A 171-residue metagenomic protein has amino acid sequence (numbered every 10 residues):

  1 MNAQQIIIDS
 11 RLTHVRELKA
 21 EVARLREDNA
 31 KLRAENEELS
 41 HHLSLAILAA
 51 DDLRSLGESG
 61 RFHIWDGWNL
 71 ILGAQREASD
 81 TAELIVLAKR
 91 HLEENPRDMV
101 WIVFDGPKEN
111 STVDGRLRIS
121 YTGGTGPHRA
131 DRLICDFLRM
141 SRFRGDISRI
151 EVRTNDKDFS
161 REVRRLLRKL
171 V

Functional and structural regions predicted by a protein language model:
M1-Q5: Short, positively charged
I7, H14, E21-R24, D28-H42 (+1 more regions): Heptad-repeat coiled-coil/leucine-zipper oligomerization helices
I7-S10, E17, R24, L56 (+2 more regions): Nuclease catalytic cores that cleave nucleic-acid phosphodiester bonds, predominantly acidic two-metal-ion
H42, R54-S55: Acidic low-complexity interaction tracts
L43-L48, H91-E93: Short N-terminal helix-initiation segments at or just after the protein's N-terminus
L48-A50, G57-E58: Cofactor-binding active-site loop characterized by glycine-rich and histidine/acidic residues
